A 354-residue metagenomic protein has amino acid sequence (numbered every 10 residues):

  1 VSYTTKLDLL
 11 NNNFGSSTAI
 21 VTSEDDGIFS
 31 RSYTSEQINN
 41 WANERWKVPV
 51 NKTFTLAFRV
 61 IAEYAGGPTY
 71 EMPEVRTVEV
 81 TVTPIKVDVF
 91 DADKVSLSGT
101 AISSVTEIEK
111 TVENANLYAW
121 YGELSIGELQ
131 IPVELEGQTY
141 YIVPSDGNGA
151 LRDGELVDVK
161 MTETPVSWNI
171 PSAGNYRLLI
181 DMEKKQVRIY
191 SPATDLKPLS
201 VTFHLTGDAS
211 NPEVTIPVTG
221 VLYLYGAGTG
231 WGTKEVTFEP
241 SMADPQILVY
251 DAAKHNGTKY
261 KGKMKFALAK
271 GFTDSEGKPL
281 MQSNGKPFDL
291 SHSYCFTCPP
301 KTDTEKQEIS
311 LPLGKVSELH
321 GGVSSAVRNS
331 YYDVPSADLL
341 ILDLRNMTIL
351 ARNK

Functional and structural regions predicted by a protein language model:
V1-K6, N13-S17, E24-K354: Insoluble glucan recognition modules
